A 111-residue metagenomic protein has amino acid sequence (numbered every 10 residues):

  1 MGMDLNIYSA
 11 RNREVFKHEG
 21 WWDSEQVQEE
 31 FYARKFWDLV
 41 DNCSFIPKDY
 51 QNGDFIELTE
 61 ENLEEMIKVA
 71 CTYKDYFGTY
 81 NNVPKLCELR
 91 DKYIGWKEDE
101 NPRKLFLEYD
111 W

Functional and structural regions predicted by a protein language model:
M1-K104, D110-W111: Acidic (Asp/Glu-rich) sequence patches and key acidic residues that form negatively charged surfaces used
